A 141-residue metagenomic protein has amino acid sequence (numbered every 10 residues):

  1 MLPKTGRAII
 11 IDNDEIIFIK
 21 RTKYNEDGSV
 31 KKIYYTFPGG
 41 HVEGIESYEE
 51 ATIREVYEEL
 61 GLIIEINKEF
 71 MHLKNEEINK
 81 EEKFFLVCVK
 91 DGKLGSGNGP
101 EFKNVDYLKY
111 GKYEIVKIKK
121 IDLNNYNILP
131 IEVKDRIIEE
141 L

Functional and structural regions predicted by a protein language model:
M1-F37, E65-K68: N-terminal strand-loop-strand
M1-K4, V42, L60, I66 (+1 more regions): Long hydrophobic alpha-helices with heptad-repeat/coiled-coil character
I16, I115-I118, I137: Hydrophobic beta-strand residues in large extracellular and virion-surface proteins
H41-E65, K74-I128: Unchanged
N124-L141: Charged phosphate-binding loop/patch that engages nucleotide di/tri-phosphates or the phosphate backbone of nucleic
